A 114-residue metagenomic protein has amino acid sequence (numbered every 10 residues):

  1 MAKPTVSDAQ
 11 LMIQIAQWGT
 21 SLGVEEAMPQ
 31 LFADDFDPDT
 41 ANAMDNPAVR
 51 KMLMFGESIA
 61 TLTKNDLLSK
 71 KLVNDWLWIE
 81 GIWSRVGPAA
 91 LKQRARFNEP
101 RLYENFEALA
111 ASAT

Functional and structural regions predicted by a protein language model:
M1-T114: Acidic, Ser/Pro/Thr-rich low-complexity regulatory regions and the short amphipathic helical interaction modules they
